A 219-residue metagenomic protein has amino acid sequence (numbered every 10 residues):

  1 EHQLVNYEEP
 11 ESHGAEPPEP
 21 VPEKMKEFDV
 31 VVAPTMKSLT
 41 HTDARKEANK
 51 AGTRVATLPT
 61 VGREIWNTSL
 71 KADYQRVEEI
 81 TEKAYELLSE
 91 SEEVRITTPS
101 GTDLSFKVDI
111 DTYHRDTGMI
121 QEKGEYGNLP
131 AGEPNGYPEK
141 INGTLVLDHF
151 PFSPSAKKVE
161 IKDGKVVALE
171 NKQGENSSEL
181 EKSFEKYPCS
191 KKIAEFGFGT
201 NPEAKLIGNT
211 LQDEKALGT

Functional and structural regions predicted by a protein language model:
E1-P154, K162, N171, E175 (+1 more regions): Active-site bordering "gate/hinge" segments that shape substrate access to catalytic or cofactor-binding pockets
K157: B-type heme-binding environments
G174-F196: Solvent-exposed, well-ordered loop and adjacent helix/strand elements within mature globular domains that form
C189-T219: Cysteine/selenocysteine-centered motifs that mediate thiol-based redox chemistry or coordinate metal-sulfur cofactors
